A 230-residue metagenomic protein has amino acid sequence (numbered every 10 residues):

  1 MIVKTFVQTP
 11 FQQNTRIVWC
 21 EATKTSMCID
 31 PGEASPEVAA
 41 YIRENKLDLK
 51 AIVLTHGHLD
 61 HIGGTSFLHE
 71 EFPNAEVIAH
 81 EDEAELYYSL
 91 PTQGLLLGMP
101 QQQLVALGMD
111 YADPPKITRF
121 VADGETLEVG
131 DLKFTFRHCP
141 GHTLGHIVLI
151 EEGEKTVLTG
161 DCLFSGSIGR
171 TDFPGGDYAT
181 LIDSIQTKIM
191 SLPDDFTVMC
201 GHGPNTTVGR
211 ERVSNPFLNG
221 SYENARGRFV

Functional and structural regions predicted by a protein language model:
M1-I2, V105-M109, G130-D131: Short Pro/Gly-enriched beta-strand edge/turn motifs at strand-loop
M1-N45, V148-T159: Conserved beta-strand hairpin/beta-sheet module of binuclear metal-dependent hydrolase folds, prominently
I2, V53, T135: Conserved Rossmann-like nucleotide-binding pocket used by diverse enzymes that bind dinucleotide cofactors
V18, T55, C139: Conserved S/T- and glycine-rich ATP-binding loop of Class I adenylate-forming
T23, E33, L59, E83 (+4 more regions): Short, glycine/acidic-enriched loop or turn micro-motifs at the edges of active sites
A34-S35, A39-T126, V213-N224: Active-site HxH/HxHxD metal-binding segment of metal-dependent hydrolases
Q93-M99, T126, L132-V230: Metallo-beta-lactamase
